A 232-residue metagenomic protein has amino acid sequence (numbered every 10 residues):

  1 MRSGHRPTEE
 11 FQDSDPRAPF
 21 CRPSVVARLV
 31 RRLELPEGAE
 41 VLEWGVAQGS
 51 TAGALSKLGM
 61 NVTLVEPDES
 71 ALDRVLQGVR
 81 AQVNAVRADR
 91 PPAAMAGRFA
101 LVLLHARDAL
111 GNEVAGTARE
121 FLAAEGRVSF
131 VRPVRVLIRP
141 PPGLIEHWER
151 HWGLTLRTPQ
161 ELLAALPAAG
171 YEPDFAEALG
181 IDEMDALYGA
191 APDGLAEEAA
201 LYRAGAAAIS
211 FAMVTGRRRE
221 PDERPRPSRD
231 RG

Functional and structural regions predicted by a protein language model:
M1-E37: Conserved class I S-adenosyl-L-methionine
L42, A47-P92: Class I SAM-dependent methyltransferase SAM/SAH-binding core
P91-L101: A short acidic, Gly/Pro-enriched loop at the edge of an enzyme's catalytic core that lines a small-molecule cofactor
F99-E113: A short SAM/SAH-binding and catalytic strip from SAM-dependent methyltransferases
N112-R127: A short glycine-rich, Lys/Arg-flanked "PGG" loop and its adjoining helix->strand segment in the class I
P133-G153: Short, glycine-/aromatic-enriched active-site segment of Class I SAM-dependent methyltransferases
L154-G170, A176: Short alpha-helix
D174-G232: Conserved Class I S-adenosyl-L-methionine
